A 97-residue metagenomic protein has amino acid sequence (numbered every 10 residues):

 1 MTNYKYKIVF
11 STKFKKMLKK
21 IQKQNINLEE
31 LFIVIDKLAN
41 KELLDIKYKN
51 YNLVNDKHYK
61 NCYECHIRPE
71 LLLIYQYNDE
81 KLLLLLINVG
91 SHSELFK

Functional and structural regions predicted by a protein language model:
M1-P69, N78-L84, S93-K97: Basic, Lys/Arg-enriched alpha-helical interface segments
L86-N88: Catalytic Cys-His active-site segments of thiol-dependent hydrolases/isopeptidases
